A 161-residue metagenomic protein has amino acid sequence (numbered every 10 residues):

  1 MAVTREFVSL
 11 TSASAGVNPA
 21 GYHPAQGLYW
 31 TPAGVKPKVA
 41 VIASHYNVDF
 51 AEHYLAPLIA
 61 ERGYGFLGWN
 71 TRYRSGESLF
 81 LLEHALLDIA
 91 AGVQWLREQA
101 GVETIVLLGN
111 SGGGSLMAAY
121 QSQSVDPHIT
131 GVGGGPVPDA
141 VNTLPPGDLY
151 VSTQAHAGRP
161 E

Functional and structural regions predicted by a protein language model:
M1-V39: N-terminal cap/lid segment of alpha/beta-hydrolase-fold proteins
A20, A33-V35, I59, E98-A100 (+1 more regions): Generic structural signal for beta-strand residues in well-ordered domains
P24-Q26, W30-G76: Short, surface-exposed "cap/lid" segments of acyl-processing enzymes
N47, R72-V106: Catalytic nucleophile-loop/oxyanion-hole region of alpha/beta-hydrolase and closely related hydrolase-like folds
E52, S75-S78, S115-L116, P160: Extracytoplasmic/secreted cell-surface and envelope-processing proteins
P57, A91-W95, A119: Alpha-helical scaffolding segments of alpha/beta enzyme cores, especially the outer helices of TIM-barrel or partial
L58-R62, A85, Q123-V125: Glycine-rich, phosphate-binding/catalytic loops in enzymes
E98-E161: Primarily recognizes the serine-hydrolase "nucleophile elbow" in alpha/beta-hydrolase and SGNH/GDSL folds
